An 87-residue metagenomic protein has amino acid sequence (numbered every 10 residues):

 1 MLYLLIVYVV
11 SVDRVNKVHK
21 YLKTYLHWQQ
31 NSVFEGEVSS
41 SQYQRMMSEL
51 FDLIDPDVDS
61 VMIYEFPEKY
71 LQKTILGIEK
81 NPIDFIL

Functional and structural regions predicted by a protein language model:
M1-L5, V10-L87: Basic nucleic-acid-binding interfaces
